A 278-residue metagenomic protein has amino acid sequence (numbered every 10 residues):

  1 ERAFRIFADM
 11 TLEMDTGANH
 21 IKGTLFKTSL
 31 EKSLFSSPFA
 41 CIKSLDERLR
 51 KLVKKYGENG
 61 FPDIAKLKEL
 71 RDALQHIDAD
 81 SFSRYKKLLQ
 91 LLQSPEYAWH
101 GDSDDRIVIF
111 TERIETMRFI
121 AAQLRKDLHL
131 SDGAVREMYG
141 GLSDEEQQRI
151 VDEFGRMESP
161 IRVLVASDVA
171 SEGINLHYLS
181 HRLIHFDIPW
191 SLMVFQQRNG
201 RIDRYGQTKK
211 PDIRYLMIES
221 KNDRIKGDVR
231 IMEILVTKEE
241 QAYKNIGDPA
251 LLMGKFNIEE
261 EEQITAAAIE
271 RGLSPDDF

Functional and structural regions predicted by a protein language model:
E1, D144, Q148, L192-Q196 (+2 more regions): Amphipathic alpha-helical transducer elements in NTP-driven molecular machines
E1-D72, E261-F278: Inter-lobe connector of SF1/SF2 helicase motors
S29-P160: Conserved Helicase C-terminal RecA-like lobe
A40-C41, I114-T116, L142-D144, V169-E172 (+3 more regions): Conserved nucleotide-binding/hydrolysis micro-motifs of P-loop NTPases
L164-S180, N199-Q207: SF2 helicase motor core recognition
I174-I188, D212-Y215: A short beta-strand element within the Helicase C-terminal
S191-I213, L235: Conserved SF2 helicase motif VI
K209-F278: C-terminal accessory region of SF2 helicases/translocases
